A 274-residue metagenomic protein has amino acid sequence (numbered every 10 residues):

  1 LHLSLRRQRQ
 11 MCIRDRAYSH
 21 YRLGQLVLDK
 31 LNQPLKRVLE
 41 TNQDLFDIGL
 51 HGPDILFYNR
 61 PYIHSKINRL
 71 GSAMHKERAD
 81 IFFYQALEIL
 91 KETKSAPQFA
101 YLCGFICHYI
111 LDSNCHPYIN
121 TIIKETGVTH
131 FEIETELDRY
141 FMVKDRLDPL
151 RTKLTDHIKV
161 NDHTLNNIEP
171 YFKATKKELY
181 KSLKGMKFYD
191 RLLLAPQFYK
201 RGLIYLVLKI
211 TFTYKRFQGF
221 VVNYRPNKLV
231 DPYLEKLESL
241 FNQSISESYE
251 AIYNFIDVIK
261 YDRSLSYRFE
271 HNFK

Functional and structural regions predicted by a protein language model:
L1-I13: Single conserved hydrophobic/aromatic residue that forms the stacking wall/gate of nucleotide- or nucleobase-binding
R14-L102, I106, I110-K274: N-terminal leader/auxiliary helical segments
